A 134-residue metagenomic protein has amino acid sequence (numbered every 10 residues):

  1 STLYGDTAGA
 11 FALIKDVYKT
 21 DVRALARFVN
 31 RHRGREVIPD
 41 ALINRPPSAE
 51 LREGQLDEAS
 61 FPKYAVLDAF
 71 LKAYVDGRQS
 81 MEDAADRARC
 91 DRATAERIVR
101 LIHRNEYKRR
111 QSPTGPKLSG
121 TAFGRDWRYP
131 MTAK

Functional and structural regions predicted by a protein language model:
S1-K134: ATP/NTP-dependent adenylation/nucleotidyl-transfer catalytic domains that generate, transfer, or process NMP-activated
